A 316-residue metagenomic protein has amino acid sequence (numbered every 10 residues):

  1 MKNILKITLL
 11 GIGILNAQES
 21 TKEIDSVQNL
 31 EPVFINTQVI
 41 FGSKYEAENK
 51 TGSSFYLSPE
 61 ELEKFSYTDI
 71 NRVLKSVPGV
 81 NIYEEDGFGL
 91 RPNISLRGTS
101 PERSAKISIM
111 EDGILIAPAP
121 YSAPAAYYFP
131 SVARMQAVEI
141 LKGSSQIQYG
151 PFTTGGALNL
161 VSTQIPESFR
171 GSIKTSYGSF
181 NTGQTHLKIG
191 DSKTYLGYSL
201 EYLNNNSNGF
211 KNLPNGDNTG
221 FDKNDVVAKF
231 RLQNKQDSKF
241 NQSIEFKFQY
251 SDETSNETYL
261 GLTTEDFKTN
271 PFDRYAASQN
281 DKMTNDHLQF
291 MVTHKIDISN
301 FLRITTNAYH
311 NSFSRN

Functional and structural regions predicted by a protein language model:
E19-E63, N71: Short, acidic, small-residue-rich periplasmic hinge/interaction motif at the N-terminus of Gram-negative outer-membrane
L62, L74, A137-E139, L158-L160 (+1 more regions): Non-catalytic regulatory/gating segments with a bias toward low-complexity or hydrophobic composition
N71, K75-P118: Extracytoplasmic beta-strand/coil segments of soluble accessory domains associated with Gram-negative outer-membrane
Y83, A125, Y149, K174-S176 (+2 more regions): Outer-membrane beta-barrel domain signature
I114-K142: Short acidic/polar hinge/loop motifs at secondary-structure boundaries that mediate gating or recognition
I140-L141, F169-S172, G209-P214, N270-S278 (+1 more regions): Extracytoplasmic loops and strand-loop junctions of Gram-negative outer membrane beta-barrel proteins
R170, Y177-N206, P214-T258, N285-I298: Transmembrane beta-barrel wall of Gram-negative outer-membrane proteins
D286, D297-N316: Replace "related TpsB outer-membrane translocases also match" with "some related outer-membrane beta-barrels such as
